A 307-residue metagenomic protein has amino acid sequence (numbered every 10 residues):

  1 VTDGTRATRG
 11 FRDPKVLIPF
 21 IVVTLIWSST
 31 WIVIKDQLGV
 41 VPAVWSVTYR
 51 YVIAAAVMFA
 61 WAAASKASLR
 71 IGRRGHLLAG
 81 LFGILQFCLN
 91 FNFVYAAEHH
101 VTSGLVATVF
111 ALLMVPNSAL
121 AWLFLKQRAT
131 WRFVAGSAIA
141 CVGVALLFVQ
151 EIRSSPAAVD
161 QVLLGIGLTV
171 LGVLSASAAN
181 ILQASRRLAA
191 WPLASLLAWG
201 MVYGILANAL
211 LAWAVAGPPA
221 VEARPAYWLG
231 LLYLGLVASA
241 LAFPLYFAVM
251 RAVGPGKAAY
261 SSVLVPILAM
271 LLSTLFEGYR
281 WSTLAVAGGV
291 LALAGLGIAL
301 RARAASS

Functional and structural regions predicted by a protein language model:
V1-I21, S68, L112-L174, T283-L284 (+1 more regions): Juxtamembrane helix-loop boundary signature in multi-pass membrane transporters
T2-T48, A96, S155-S185, L206-A207: Glycine-/small-residue-enriched transmembrane alpha-helix faces in small-molecule transporters and effluxers
I26, T30-W31, F59-F110, S118 (+2 more regions): Specific transmembrane alpha-helical segments of multi-pass solute transporters/efflux pumps, especially DMT/EamA
S29, V33-D36, V40, A54-G72 (+5 more regions): Membrane-interface helix-cap regions at the ends of transmembrane helices in multi-pass membrane proteins
Q37, S46, R50, A97 (+6 more regions): Hydrophobic/aromatic residues within transmembrane alpha-helices of multi-pass small-molecule transporters
W45-A56, L85-Q86, V94-S137, V144 (+1 more regions): Specific alpha-helical transmembrane segments that line the substrate/conduction pathway and gating interfaces
V47-Y49, L105-L112, I181-I205, G235-L275: Helix-helix packing/entry segments at the starts of transmembrane helices
M58, N117-A119, L123, S155-A216 (+2 more regions): Transmembrane alpha-helical segments that form core, pore/gating elements of small-molecule transporters/exporters
